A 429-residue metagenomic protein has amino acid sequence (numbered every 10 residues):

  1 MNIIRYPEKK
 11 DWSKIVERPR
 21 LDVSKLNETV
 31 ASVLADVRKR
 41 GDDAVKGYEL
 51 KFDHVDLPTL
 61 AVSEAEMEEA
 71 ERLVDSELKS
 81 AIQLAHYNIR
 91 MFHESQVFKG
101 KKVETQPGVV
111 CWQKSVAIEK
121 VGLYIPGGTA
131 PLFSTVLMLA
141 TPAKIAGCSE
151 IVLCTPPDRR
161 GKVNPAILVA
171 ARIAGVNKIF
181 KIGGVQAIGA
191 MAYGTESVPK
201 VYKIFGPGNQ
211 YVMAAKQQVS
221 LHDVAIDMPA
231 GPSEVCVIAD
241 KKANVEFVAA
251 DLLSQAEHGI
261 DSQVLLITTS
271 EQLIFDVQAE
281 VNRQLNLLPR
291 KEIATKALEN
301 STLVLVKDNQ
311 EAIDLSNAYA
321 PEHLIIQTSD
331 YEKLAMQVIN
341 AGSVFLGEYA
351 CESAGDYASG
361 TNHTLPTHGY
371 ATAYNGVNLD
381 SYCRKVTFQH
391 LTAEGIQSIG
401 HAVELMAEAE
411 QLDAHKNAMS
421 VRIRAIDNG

Functional and structural regions predicted by a protein language model:
M1-E119: N-terminal Rossmann-like NAD(P)+-binding subdomain of aldehyde/semialdehyde dehydrogenases
M1-P7, K178-G183, L303-D308: Short acidic-hydrophobic, aromatic-tinged amphipathic segments that line or gate anion-handling sites
F98-T105, A225, S262-I267, L287-A297 (+3 more regions): Flexible, glycine/charged-enriched surface loops at secondary-structure junctions
V103-V169: Conserved small-residue-rich beta-alpha loop and adjacent elements that most often cradle the phosphate/pyrophosphate
G175-Q263: Conserved NAD(P)+-binding/catalytic subdomain of aldehyde/semialdehyde dehydrogenases
H258, L266-A341: A glycine- and small/hydrophobic-rich beta-loop-beta segment that serves as a flexible "lid/hinge" or phosphate-binding
N317-G429: C-terminal core of ALDH-fold dehydrogenases
